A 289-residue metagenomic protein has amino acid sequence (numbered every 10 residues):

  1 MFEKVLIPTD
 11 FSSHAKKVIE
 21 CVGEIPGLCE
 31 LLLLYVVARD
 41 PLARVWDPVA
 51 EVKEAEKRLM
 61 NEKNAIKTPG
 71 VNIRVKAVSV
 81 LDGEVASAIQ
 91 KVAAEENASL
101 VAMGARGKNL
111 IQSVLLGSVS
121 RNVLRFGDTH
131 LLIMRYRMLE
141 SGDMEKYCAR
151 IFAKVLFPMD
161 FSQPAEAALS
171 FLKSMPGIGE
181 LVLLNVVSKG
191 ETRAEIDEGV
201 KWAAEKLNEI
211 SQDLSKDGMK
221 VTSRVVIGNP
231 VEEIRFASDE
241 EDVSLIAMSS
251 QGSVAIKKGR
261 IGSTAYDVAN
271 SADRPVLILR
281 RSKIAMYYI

Functional and structural regions predicted by a protein language model:
M1-A50, R150-E195, Q212-K216: Small/aliphatic-rich secondary-structure junction motif
M1-K17, I73, R125-S170, N270-I289: Intrinsically disordered or low-complexity boundary/linker segments at protein termini and domain junctions
L32-L34, R74-S79, L132, V182-L184 (+2 more regions): General small-molecule cofactor/ligand-binding pocket signal
Y35, A105, Y136, N185 (+2 more regions): Short secondary-structure boundary segments
K67-V101, E140, S215-I246, V254-A255 (+1 more regions): Structural beta-alpha unit
A94-K146: Hydrophobic alpha-helical segments and helix pairs
M103-F126, M248-S271, A285-I289: Glycine-rich, Arg-bearing micro-motifs that act as flexible, cationic patches
G179-S244: Structured core of small recognition/catalytic domains
